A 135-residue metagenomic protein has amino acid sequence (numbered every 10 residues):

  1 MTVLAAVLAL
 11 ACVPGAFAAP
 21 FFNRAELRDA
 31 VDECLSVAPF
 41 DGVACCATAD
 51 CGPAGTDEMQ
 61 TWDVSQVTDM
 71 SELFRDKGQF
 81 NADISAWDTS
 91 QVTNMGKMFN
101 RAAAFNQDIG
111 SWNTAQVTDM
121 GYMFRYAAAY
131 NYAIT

Functional and structural regions predicted by a protein language model:
M1-V7: Classical eukaryotic N-terminal signal peptides for Sec-dependent ER targeting/secretion, especially the positively
L8-T135: Negatively charged
